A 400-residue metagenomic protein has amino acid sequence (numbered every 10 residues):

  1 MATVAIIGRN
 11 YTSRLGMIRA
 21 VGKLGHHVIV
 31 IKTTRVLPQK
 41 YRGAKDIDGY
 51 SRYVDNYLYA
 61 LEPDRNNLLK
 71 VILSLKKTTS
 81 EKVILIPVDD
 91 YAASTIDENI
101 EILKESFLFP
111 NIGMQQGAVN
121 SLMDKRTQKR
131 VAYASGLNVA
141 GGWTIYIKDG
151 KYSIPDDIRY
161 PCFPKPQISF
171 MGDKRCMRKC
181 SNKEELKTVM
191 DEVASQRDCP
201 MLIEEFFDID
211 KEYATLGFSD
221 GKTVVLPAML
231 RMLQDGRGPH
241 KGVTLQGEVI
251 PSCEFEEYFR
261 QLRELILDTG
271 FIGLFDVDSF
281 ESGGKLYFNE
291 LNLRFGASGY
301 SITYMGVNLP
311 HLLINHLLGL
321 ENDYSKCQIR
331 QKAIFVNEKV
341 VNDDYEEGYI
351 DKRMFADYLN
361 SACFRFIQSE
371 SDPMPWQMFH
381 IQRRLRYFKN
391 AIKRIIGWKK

Functional and structural regions predicted by a protein language model:
M1-M114, D149-Y152, Y387, I396-G397: ATP-binding N-terminal substructure of ATP-dependent carboxylate-amine bond-forming enzymes
S106-F109, G117-L137: Glycine-/Pro-rich loop/turn segments that contact NAD(P) or position catalytic residues in Rossmann-like domains
A132, D156-R175, D198-D210, T215 (+1 more regions): ATP-grasp fold ATP-binding core
G141-G142, P161-D191, E212-A214, Q234-V249: Glycine-rich phosphate-binding loop of ATP-grasp-fold ATP-dependent ligases
C162, V224-V225, Y287-E290: Protein kinase-like catalytic core scaffold
E184, E205-G270, N292-L318: ATP-dependent carboxylate/phosphate-activation module, predominantly the ATP-grasp catalytic core and closely related
E204, F271-G283: A short glycine-rich, hydrophobically flanked beta-strand micro-motif that places a catalytic Asp/Glu for divalent metal
N315-K400: Peripheral (often C-terminal) accessory segments that flank ATP-dependent C-N-forming ligase machineries
